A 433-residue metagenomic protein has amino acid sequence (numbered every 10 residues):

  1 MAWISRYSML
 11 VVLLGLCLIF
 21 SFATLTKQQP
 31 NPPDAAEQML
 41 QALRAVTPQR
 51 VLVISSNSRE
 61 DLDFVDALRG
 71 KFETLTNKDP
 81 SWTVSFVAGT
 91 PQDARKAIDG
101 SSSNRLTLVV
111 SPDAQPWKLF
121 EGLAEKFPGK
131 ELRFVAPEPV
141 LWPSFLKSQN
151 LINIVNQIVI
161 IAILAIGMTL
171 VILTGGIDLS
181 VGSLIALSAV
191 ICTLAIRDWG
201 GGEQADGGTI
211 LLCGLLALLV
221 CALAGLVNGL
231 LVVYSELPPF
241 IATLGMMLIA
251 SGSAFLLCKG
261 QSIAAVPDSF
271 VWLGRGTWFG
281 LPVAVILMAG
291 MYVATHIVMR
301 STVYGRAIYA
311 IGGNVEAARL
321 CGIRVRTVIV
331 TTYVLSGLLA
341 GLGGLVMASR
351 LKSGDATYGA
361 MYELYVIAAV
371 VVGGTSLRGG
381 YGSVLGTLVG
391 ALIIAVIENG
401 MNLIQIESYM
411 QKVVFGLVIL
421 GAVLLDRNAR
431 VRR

Functional and structural regions predicted by a protein language model:
M1, I172-I177, A205, V220-A264 (+4 more regions): Short loop segments and helix-boundary regions at transmembrane helix junctions of multi-pass inner-membrane proteins
M1-N31, E37-Q41, K96, E125-G129 (+3 more regions): Cytosolic-side transmembrane-helix boundaries in multi-pass membrane proteins
L10-A23, P112, G167-T169, A217-C221 (+7 more regions): Hydrophobic core segments of alpha-helical transmembrane domains in multi-pass membrane transport and ion-translocation
L52-D61, N77-T83, T174-G176, S180-L226: Membrane-embedded helix boundary and interhelical linker motif in transport proteins
K147-W199, L230-E236, G374-V384, L417: Single transmembrane alpha-helix segments in multi-pass membrane proteins
I210-C213, A224, G280-G354: Helix-loop-helix "hairpin" substructures at the membrane interface of multi-pass membrane proteins
P239-T302, V328-T331, R350-G359, I406 (+1 more regions): Transmembrane helix-bundle core of multi-pass membrane transporters and related energy-transducing complexes
A340, R350-G416: Transmembrane alpha-helical segments in multi-pass inner-membrane proteins
